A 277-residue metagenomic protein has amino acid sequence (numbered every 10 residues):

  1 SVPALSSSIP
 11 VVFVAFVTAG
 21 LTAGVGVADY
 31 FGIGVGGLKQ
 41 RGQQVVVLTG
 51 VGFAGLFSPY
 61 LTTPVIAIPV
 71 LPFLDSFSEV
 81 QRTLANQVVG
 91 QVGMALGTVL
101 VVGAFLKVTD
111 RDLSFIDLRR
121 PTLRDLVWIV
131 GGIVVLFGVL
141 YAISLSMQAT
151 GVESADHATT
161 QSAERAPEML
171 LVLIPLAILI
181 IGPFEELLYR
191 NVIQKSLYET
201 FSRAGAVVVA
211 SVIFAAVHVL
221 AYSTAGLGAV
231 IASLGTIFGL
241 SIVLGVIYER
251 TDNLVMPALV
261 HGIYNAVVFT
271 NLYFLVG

Functional and structural regions predicted by a protein language model:
S1-D125, Y141, V268-G277: N-terminal, membrane-interfacial amphipathic/helix-forming hydrophobic leader that caps and precedes the first
L5-I9, N86-V89, A158-Q161, G228-L234: Non-cytosolic membrane-interface motifs at loop->transmembrane helix junctions
F16, G138, A166-G277: Transmembrane helix-loop-helix hairpins at the membrane interface of multi-pass integral membrane proteins
G32-V35, T62, I66-L74, T109-L113 (+8 more regions): Membrane-interfacial segments
G36-K39, Q43, L48, S114-P121 (+8 more regions): Residue-level signal for functionally critical sites in structured catalytic/ligand-binding pockets
V46-P69, V88, V92, L96 (+11 more regions): Hydrophobic, lipid-facing residues on alpha-helical transmembrane segments of integral membrane proteins
V70-V88, D110-I181: Juxtamembrane helix-loop-helix connectors linking adjacent transmembrane helices in multi-pass membrane enzymes
A104-T109, S162, L188, G245: Residue-level signal for the start and early helices of compact helical domains
